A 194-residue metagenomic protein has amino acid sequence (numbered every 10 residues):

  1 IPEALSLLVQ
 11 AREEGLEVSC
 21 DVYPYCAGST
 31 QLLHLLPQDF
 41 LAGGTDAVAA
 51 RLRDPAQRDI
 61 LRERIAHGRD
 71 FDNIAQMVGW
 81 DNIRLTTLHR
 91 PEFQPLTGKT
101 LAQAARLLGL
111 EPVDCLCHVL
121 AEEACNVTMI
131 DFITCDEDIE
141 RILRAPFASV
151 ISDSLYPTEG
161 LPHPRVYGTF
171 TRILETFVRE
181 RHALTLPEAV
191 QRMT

Functional and structural regions predicted by a protein language model:
I1-H182: Active-site neighborhoods of metal-dependent hydrolases
L184-T194: C-terminal amphipathic alpha-helical interaction region
